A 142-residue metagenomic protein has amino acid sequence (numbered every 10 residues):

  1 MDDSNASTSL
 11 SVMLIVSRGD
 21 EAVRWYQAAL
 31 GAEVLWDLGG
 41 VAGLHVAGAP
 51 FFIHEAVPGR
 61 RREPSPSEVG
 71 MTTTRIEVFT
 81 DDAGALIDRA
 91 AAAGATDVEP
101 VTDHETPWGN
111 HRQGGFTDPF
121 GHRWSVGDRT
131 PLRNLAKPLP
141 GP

Functional and structural regions predicted by a protein language model:
M1-M13, V23-T117, G127-P142: Vicinal oxygen chelate
L14-R18: Short, surface-exposed ligand-recognition loops at beta-strand->loop->(often short) alpha-helix junctions that present
F120: Conserved ATPase active-site switch/coordination loops adjacent to the nucleotide-binding site
